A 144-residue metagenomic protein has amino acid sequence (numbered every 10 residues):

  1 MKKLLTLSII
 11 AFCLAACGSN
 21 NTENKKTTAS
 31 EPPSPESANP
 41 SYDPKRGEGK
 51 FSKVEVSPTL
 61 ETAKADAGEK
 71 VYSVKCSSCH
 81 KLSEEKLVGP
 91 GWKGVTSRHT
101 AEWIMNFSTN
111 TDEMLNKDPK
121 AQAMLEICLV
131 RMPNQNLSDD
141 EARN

Functional and structural regions predicted by a protein language model:
M1-A15: Sec-dependent bacterial lipoprotein signal peptides
C17-N21: Bacterial signal peptide processing site
K25, A29-V71: Electrostatic cytochrome c docking/interface patches
K64, Y72-K75, S83, R131 (+1 more regions): Short pre-active-site segment immediately N-terminal to redox-active cysteine/selenocysteine motifs in thiol-based
A65, H80-N110: Gly/Gly-Pro-rich "capping" loops immediately C-terminal to redox-active cysteine motifs in periplasmic/lumenal
G89-P90, L125-M132: Surface-exposed aromatic
E102-F107, V130-N144: C-terminal capping alpha-helices of c-type cytochrome domains
M105-Q122: Short Fe-S-cluster ligation motifs
